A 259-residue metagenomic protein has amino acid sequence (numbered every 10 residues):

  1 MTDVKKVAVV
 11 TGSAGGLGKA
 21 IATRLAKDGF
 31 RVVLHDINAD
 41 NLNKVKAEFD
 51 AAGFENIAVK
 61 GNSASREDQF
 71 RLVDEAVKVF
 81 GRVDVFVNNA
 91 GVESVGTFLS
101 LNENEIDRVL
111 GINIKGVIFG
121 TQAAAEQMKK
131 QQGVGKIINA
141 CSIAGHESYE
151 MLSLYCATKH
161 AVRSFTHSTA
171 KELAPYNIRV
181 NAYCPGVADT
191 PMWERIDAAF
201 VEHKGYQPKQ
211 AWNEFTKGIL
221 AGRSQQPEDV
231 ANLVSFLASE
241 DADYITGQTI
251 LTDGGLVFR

Functional and structural regions predicted by a protein language model:
A14-G15: Conserved glycine-rich cofactor-binding loop
T97-F98, N102-L110, F215: Substrate-binding pocket helix/loop in short-chain dehydrogenase/reductase
L99, E147-S153, P175, G222 (+1 more regions): Active-site loop immediately N-terminal to the catalytic Tyr-X3-Lys motif of short-chain dehydrogenase/reductase
T121, T158: Active-site helix of classical SDR
S142: Residue(s) in the substrate-gating loop at a strand-loop-helix junction that position the organic substrate next
E147, S235, T246-R259: Short C-terminal tail/terminal secondary-structure segment of NAD(P)H-dependent dehydrogenase/reductase domains
A174, R179, I245-G247: Short, small/polar-rich loop/turn modules that mediate ligand/substrate recognition or access, typified
